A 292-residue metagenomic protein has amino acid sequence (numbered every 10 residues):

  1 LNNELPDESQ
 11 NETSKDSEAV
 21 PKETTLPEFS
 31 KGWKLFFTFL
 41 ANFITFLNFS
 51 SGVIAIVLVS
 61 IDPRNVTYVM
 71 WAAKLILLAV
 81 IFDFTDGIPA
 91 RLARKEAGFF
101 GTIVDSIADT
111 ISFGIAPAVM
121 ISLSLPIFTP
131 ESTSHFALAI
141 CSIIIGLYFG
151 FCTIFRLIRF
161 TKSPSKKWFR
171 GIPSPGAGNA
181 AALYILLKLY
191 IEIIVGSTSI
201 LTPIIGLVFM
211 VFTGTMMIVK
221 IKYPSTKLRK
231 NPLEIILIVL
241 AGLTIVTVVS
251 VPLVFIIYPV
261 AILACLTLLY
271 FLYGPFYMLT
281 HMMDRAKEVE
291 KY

Functional and structural regions predicted by a protein language model:
L1-F84, I236, V246-V248, V260-Y292: Topogenic membrane-insertion module of multi-pass membrane proteins
N2-S30, S106, T110-P252: A feature for the membrane-embedded catalytic helix bundles of lipid/isoprenoid biosynthetic enzymes
A19-G32, T85-G101, F160-R170, E288-Y292: Cytosolic, membrane-interface loops and tails of multi-pass inner-membrane proteins
V53-I56, L78, G87, P117 (+3 more regions): Alpha-helical transmembrane segments of polytopic integral membrane proteins, especially the permease/helical cores
V57-I61, R91, I121-L125, F155-I158 (+3 more regions): Membrane-water interface at transmembrane helix exits
T67-W71, E96, L138-C141: Membrane-helix interface segments
K74-I121, I158: Acidic (Asp/Glu-rich) catalytic motifs at the cytosolic membrane interface
